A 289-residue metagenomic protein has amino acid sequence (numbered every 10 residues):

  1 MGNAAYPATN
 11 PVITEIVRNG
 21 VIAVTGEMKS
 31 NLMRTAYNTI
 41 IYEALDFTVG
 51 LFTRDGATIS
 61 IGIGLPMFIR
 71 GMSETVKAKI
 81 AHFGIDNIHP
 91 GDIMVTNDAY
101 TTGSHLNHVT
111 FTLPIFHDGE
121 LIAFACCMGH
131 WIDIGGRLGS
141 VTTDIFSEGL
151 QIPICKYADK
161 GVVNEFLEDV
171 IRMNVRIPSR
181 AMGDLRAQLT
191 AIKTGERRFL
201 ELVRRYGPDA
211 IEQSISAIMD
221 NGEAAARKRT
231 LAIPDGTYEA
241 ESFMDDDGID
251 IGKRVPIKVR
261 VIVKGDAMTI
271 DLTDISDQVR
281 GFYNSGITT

Functional and structural regions predicted by a protein language model:
A8-V12, L32, S60-G62, S179-A181 (+2 more regions): Glycine- and acidic
G20-A44, I80-G84, T96-T102: Short, basic/aromatic recognition patches
E43-F47, N107-V109: Short, small/polar residue-rich loop motifs at catalytic or cofactor-binding pockets
R54-I61, S73-D98: Regulatory sensory and allosteric helical modules in signal-transduction proteins and certain transcription factors
L65-K79, L113, A125-D159, T273-T289: Extended active-site and interfacial segments that coordinate phosphate-rich ligands in large catalytic machineries
H108-D118, C126, V261-I262: A short, hydrophobic, proline-anchored segment that marks a local hinge/packing element in signaling and regulatory
D118-E201: Mobile "lid/hinge" segments at catalytic clefts and subdomain interfaces of large enzymes
R197-D277: Accessory "access/gating" subregions that flank catalytic or transport cores
